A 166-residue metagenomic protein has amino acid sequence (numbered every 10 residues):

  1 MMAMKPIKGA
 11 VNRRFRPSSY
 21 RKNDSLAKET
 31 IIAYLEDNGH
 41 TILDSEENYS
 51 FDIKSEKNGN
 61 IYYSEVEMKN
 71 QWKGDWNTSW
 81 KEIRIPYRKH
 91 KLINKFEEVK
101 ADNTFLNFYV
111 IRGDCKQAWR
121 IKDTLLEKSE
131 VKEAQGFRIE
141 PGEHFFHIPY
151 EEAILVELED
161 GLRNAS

Functional and structural regions predicted by a protein language model:
M1-K8: Charged, low-complexity intrinsically disordered tails and linkers
A10-S18, S25, E29, D37-N38 (+2 more regions): Catalytic cores of nucleic-acid endonucleases
L35, I53-G74: Conserved catalytic cores of phosphodiester-cleaving nucleases, focusing on short active-site segments
D37, D102-F105, V110-S166: Non-catalytic C-terminal interaction segments of nucleic acid-processing enzymes
L43-E46, K54-E56: Short secondary-structure boundary/capping segments within folded domains
Y49: Beta-rich catalytic cores
N58-I61, H90, A165: N-terminal cationic leader/targeting segments used for protein routing and processing
